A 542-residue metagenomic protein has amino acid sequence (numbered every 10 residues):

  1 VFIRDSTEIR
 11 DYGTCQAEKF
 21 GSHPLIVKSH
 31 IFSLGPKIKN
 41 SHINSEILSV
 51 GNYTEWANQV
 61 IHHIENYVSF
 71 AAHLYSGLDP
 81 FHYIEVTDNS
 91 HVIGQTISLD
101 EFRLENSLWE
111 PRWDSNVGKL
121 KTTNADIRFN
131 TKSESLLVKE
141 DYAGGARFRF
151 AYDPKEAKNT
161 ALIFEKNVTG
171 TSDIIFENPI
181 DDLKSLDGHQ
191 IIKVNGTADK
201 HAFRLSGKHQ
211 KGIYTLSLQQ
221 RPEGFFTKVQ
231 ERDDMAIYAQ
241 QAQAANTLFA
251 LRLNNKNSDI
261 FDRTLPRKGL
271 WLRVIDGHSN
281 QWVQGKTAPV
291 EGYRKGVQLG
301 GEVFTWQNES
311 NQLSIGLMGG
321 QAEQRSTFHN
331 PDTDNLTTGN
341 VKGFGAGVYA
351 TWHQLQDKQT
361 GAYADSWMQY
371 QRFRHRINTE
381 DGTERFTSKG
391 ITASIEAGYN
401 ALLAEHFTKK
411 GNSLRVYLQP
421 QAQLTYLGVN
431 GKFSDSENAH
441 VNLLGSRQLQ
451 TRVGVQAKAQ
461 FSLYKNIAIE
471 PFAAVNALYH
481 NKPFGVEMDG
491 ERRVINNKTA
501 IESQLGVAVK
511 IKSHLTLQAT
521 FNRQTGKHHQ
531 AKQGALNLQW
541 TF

Functional and structural regions predicted by a protein language model:
D5, Y12-C15, V27-H63, Y67-N159 (+2 more regions): Extracellular beta-solenoid/beta-roll
S90, P266-L270, E309-I315, K358-A364 (+7 more regions): Outer-envelope beta-barrel architecture signal
D182-D199, K286-T305, H440-Q448: Short secondary-structure subsegments characteristic of cysteine-rich extracellular domains
E231-K410, T520-N522, G526-H528, N537-Q539: Outer membrane beta-barrel translocator domains of Type V secretion systems
G285-Y293, H329-N340, R374-K389, G428-V453 (+1 more regions): Solvent-exposed, glycine/polar-rich loop segments of beta-barrel outer-membrane systems
G347, E437-F542: Outer membrane beta-barrel transmembrane domains
Y417-L418, Q423-V429: Solvent-exposed flexible segments
